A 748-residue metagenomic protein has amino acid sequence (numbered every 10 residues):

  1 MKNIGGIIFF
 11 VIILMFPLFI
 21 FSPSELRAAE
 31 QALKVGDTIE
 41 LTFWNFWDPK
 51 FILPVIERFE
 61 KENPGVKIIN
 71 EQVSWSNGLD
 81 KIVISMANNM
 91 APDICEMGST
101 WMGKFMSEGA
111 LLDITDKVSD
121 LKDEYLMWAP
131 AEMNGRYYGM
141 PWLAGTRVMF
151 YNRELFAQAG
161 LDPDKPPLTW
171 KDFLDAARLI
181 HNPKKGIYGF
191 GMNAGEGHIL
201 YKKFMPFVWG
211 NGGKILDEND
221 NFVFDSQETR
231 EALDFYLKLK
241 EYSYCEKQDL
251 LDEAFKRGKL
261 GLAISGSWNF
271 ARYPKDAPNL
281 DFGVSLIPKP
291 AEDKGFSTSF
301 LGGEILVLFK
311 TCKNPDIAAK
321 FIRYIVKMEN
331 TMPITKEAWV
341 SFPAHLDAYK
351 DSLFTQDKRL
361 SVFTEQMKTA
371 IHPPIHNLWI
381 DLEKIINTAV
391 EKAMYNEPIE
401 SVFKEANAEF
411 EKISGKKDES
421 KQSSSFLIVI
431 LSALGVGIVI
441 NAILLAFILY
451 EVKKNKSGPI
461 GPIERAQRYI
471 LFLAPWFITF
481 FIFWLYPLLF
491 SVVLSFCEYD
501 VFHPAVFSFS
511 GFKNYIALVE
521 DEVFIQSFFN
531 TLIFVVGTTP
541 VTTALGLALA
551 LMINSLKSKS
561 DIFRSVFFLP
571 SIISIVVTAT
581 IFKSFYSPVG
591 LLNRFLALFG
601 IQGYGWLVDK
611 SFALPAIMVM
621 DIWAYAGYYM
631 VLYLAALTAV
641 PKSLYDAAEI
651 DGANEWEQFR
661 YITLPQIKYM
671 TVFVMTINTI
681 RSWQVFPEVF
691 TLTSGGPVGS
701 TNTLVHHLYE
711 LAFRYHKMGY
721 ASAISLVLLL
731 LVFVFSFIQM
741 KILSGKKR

Functional and structural regions predicted by a protein language model:
L33, G98-V148, L174, Y188 (+6 more regions): Hinge/lid segment of periplasmic solute-binding proteins
L33-K34, L112-E124, P166, A194 (+3 more regions): Short, solvent-exposed loop/beta-turn-alpha elements that line the ligand-binding surface or hinge of extracytoplasmic
R58-L126, E132, Q158-G160, L168 (+3 more regions): Extracytoplasmic "Venus flytrap"/periplasmic binding protein-like
Y138-W142, R147, K171-N221, L260-L262: Extracytoplasmic/periplasmic solute-binding protein
A157, E365-I443: Conserved C-terminal helix/tail region of periplasmic/extracytoplasmic solute-binding proteins
D175-L179, E218-Q248, I287-P290: Glycine-centered hinge/linker elements that transmit conformational signals in sensory and ligand-binding systems
F270-N279, P288-T388: C-terminal lobe and pocket-closing loops of periplasmic/extracytoplasmic Venus-flytrap solute-binding proteins
I448-L449, R468-R748: A structural signal for multi-pass alpha-helical bundles of membrane permease subunits that mediate small-molecule
